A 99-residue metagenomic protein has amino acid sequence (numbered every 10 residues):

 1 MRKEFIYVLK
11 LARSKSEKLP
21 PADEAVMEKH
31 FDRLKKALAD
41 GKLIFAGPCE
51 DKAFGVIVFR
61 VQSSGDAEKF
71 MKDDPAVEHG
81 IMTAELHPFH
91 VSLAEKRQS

Functional and structural regions predicted by a protein language model:
M1-S99: Conserved, structured core segments of small domains
